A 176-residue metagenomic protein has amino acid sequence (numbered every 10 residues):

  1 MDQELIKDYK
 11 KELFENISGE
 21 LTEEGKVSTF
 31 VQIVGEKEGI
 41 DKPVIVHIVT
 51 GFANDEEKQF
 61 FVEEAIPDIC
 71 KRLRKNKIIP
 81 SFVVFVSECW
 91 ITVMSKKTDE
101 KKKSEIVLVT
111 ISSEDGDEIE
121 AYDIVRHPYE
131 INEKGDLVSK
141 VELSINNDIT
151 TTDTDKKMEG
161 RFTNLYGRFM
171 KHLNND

Functional and structural regions predicted by a protein language model:
M1-F61: N-terminal domain-onset segments
E63-D176: Low-complexity intrinsically disordered segments
